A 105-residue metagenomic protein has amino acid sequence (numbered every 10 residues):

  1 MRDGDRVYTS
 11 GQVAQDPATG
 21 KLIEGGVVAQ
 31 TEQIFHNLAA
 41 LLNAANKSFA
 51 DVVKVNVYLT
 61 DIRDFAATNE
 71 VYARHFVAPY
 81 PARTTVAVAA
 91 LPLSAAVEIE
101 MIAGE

Functional and structural regions predicted by a protein language model:
M1-E105: Short, polar/acidic, helix-capping and beta-turn segments at strand->helix junctions that line the mouths
